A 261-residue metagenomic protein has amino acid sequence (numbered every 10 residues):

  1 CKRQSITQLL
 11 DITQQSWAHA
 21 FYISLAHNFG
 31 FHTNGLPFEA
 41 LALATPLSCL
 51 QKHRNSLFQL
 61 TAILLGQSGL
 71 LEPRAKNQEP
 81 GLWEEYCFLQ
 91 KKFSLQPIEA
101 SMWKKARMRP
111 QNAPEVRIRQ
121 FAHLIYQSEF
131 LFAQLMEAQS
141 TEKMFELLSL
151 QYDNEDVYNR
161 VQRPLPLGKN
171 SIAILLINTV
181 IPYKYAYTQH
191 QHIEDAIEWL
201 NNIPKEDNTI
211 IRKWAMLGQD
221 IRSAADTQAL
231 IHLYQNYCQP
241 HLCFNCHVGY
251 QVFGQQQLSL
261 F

Functional and structural regions predicted by a protein language model:
K2-Q228: Hydrophobic, aromatic-lined core segments that form the binding pocket/scaffold for planar heteroaromatic ligands
L217-F261: Acidic, carboxylate-rich catalytic segments that either coordinate divalent cations
